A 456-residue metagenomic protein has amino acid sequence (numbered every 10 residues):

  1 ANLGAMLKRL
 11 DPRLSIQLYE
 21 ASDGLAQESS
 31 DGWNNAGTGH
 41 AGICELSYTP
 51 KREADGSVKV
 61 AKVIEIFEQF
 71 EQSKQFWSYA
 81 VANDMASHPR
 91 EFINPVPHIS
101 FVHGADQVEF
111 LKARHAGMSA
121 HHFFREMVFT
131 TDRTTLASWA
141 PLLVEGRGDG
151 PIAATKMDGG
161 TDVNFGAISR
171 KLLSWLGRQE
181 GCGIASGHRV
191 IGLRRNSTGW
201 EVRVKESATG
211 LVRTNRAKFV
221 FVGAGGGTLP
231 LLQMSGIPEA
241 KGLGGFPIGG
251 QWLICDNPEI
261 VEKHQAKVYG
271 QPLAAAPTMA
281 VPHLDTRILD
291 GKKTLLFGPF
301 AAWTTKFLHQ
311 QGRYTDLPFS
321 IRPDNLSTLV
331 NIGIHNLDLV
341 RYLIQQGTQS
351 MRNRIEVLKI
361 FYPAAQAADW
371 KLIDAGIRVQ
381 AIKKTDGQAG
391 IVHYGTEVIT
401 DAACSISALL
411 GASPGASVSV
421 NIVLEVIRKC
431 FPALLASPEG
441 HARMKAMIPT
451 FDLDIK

Functional and structural regions predicted by a protein language model:
K8-G32: Glycine-rich FAD pyrophosphate-binding loop
G37-S138, T294, T304-K306, G312-T315: Dinucleotide-binding Rossmann-like beta1-alpha1 core, especially the glycine-rich loop that anchors the ADP
A41-I43, E239-K267: Central beta-strand plus flanking loop segment that forms part of the substrate or channel wall within the catalytic
A61, E65-S73, V102-E109, T155-G177 (+4 more regions): Short beta-strand to alpha-helix junction loop
S87-V96, F101-Q179, G183-A185, L193-T198 (+1 more regions): Flavin (FAD/FMN) cofactor-binding and adjacent substrate-gating region of FAD-dependent oxidoreductase domains
G150-G159, A167, H309-A436: C-terminal catalytic lobe of FAD-dependent flavoproteins
A208-F219: Core beta-strand elements of the Rossmann-like FAD/NAD(P) dinucleotide-binding domain in flavoenzyme oxidoreductases
V222-P238: Flavin (primarily FAD) binding-site architecture
